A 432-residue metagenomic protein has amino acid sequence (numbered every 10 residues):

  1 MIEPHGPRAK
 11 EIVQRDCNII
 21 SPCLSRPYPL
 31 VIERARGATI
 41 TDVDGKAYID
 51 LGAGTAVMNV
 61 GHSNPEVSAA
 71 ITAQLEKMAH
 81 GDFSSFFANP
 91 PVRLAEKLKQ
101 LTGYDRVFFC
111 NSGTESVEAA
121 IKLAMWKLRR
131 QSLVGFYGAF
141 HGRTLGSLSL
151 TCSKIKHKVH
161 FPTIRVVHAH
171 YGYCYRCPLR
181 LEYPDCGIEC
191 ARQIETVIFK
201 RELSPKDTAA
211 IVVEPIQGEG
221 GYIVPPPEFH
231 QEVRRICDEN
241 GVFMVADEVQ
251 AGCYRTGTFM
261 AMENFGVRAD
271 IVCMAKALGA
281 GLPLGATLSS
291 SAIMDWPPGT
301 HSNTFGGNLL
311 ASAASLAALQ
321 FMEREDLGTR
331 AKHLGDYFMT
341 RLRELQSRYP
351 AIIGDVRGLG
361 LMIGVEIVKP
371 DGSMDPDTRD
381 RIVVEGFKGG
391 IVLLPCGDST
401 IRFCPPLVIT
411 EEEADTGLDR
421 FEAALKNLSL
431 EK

Functional and structural regions predicted by a protein language model:
M1-K432: Conserved N-terminal phosphate-binding loop of PLP-dependent enzymes in the Aspartate aminotransferase
